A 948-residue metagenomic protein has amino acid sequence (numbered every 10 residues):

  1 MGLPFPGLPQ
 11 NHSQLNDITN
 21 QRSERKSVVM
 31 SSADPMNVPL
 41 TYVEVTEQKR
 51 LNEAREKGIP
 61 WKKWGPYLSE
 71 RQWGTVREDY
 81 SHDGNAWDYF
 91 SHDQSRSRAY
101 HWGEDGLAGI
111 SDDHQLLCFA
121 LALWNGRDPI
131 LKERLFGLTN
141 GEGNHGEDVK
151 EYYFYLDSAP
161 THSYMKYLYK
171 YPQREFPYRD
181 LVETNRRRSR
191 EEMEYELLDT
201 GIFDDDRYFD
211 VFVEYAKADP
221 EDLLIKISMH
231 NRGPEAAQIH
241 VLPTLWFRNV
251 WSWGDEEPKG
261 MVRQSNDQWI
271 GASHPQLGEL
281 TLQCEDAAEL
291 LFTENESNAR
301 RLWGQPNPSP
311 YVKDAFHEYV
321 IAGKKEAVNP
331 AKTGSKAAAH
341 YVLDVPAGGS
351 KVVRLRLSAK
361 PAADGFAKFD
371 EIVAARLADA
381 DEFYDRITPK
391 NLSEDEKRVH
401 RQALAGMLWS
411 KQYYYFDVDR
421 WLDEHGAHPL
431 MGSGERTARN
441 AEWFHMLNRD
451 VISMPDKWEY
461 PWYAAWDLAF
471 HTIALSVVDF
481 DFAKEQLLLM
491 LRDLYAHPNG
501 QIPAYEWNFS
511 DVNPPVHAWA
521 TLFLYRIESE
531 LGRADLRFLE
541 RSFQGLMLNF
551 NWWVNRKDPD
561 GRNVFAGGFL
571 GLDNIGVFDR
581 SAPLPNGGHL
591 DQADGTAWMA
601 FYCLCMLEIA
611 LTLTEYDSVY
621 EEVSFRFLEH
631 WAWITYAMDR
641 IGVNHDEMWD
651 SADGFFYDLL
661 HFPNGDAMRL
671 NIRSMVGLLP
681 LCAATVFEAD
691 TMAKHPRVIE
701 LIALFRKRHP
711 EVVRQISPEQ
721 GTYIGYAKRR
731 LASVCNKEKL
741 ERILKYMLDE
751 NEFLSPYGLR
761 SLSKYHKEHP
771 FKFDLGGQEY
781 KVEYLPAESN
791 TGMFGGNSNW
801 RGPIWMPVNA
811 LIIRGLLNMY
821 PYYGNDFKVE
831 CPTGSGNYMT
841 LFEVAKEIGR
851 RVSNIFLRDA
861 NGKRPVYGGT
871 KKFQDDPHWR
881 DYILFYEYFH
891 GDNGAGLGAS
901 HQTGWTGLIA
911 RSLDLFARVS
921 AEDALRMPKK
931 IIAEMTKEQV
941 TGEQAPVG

Functional and structural regions predicted by a protein language model:
M1-G2, M30: Universal eukaryotic N-terminal targeting presequences
S13, Q21, S31-R98, Q115 (+1 more regions): Acidic, mature catalytic/reactive cores of soluble proteins
E104-S111, F119-A122: Structured, charged N-terminal subsegments at the starts of enzyme catalytic cores and at intra-chain domain/subunit
